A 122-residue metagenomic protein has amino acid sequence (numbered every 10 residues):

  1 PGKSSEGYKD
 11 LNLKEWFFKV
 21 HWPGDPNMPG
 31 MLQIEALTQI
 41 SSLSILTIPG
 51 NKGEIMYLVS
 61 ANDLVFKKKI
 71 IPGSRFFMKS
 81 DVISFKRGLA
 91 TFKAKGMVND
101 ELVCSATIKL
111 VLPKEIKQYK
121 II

Functional and structural regions predicted by a protein language model:
P1-K3, I70-S74, D81-I122: HotDog/MaoC-like acyl-thioester-processing domains
P1-M28: Catalytic strand-loop segment that frames the active site of acyl-thioester-processing enzymes
K9, K79-V82: Short, hydrophobic/aromatic-enriched beta-strand segments in well-ordered soluble domains
K14-E15, G24-P29, G53-I55, F77-M78 (+1 more regions): Short, low-complexity, polar/charged sequence segments that are solvent-exposed and flexible
W22-P29, I34-L43, L58: Compact, glycine-rich, soluble single-domain proteins
I40-K79, V103-P113: Hydrophobic beta-strand-centered segment that forms part of the acyl-chain substrate-binding groove
